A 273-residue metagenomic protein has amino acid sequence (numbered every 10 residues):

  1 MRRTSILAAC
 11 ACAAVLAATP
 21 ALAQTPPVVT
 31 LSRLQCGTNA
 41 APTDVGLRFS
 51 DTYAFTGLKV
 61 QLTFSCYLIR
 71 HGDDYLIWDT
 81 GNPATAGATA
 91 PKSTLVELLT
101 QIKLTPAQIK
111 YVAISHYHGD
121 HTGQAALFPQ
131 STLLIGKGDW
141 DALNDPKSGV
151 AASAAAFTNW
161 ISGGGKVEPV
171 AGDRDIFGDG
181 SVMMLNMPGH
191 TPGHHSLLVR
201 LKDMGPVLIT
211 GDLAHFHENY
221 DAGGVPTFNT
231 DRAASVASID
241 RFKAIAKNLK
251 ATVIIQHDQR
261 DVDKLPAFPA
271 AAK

Functional and structural regions predicted by a protein language model:
M1-T4: Positively charged n-region of N-terminal signal peptides that target proteins for export
A8-A17: Bacterial N-terminal signal peptides
A18-T100, Q108, M204-G211, K247-T252: Metallo-beta-lactamase
Q24, S93, L98-Q108, G136-N186 (+1 more regions): Metallo-beta-lactamase
A40-T43, Y117-G123, D141-L143, P192-H195 (+2 more regions): Active-site environment of divalent metal-dependent phosphoester hydrolases
I77-T80, K110-H116, L134-G136, V170 (+4 more regions): Active-site neighborhood of phospho(di)ester-bond hydrolases with catalytic His/Asp-centered motifs
A88-I135: Active-site metal-binding motif and surrounding structural segment of the metallo-beta-lactamase
T89, S196-K273: Cap/insert and terminal regions of metallo-dependent hydrolase folds
